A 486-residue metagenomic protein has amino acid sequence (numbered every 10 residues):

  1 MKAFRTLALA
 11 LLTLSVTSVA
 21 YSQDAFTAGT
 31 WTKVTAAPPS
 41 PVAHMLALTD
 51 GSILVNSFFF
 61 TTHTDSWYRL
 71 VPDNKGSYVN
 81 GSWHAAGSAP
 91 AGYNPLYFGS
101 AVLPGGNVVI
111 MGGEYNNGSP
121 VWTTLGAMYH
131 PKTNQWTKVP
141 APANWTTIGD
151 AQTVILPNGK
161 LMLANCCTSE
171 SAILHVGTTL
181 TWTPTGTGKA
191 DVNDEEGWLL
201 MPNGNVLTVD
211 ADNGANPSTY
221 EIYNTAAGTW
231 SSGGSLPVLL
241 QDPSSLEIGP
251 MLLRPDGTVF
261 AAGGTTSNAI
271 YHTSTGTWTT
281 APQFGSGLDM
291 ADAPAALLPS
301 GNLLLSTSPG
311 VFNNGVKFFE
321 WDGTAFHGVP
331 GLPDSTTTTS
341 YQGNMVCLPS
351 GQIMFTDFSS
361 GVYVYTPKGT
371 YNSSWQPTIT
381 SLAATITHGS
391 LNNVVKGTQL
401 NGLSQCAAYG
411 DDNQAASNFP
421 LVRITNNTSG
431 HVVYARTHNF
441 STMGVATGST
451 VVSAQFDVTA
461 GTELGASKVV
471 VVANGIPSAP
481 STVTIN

Functional and structural regions predicted by a protein language model:
F26-T35, Y78-P90, K132-N144, A164 (+8 more regions): Blade-edge beta-strand/turn elements of extracellular beta-propeller and related beta-sheet repeat scaffolds
V34-P41, L54-F58, Y68-N74, G87-S88 (+12 more regions): Immunoglobulin-like IPT/TIG beta-sandwich domains and homologous Ig-like subdomains
V42-M45, L96-A101, G149-T153, E195-W198 (+3 more regions): Beta-propeller and closely related beta-sheet repeat lectin domains
D50-N56, G105-M111, N158-A164, N203-V209 (+3 more regions): Entry beta-strands of beta-propeller and related beta-repeat scaffolds
F59-H63, Y115-S119, T168-E170, D212-N216 (+4 more regions): Short glycine/acidic-enriched loop and turn motifs that connect beta-strands
S66-N74, T123-K132, S171-G177, T219-T225 (+3 more regions): Beta-propeller blade signature
N134-G264, N268-A269: Solenoidal tandem-repeat scaffolds enriched in leucines and small polar residues
T339-W375: Blade-level signature of beta-propeller repeat domains, shared across WD40, Kelch, NHL, RCC1 and BNR/Asp-box propellers
